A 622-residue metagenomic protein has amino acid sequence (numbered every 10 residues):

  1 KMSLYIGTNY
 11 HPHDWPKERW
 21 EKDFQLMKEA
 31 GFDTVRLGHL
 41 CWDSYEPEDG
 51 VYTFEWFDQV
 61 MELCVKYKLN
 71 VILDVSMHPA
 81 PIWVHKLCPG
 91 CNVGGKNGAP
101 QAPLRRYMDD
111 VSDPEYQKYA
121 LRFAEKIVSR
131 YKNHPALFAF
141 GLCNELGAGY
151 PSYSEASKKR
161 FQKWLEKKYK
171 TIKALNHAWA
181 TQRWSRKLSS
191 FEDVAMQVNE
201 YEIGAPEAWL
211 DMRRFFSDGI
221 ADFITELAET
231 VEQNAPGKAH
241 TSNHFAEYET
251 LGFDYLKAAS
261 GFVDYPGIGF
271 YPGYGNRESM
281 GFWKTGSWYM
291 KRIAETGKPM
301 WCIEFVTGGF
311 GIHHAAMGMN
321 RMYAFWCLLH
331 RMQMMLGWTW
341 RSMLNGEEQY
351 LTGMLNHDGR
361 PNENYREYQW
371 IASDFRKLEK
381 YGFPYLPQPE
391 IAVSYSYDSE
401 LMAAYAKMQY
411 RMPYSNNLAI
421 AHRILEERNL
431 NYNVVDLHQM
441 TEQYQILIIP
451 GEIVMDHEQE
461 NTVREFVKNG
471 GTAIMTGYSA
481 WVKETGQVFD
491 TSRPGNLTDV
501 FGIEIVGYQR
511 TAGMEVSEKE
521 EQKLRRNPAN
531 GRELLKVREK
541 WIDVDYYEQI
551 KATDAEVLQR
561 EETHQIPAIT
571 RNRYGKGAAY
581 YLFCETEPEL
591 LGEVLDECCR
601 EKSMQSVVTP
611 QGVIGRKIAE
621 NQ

Functional and structural regions predicted by a protein language model:
L4-T8, V35-L37, V71-V75, F138-L142 (+4 more regions): Hydrophobic faces of well-ordered beta-strands that scaffold small-molecule active sites in alpha/beta enzyme cores
Y5-K17, L40-E55, A102-L121, C143-P151 (+6 more regions): The substrate-binding groove and active-site-proximal loops of carbohydrate-active enzymes, especially glycoside
T8, M27, V35, C64 (+9 more regions): Conserved, mostly hydrophobic/aromatic
D14-E29, A120-K126, E247-A259, G286 (+2 more regions): Short, acidic/polar
E21-A30, T34-Q101, E125-V128, A221-A235 (+2 more regions): Aromatic-lined substrate-binding rim segments of carbohydrate-active enzymes
F24-G31, M61-K66, S129-P135, L256-G261 (+1 more regions): Acidic (Asp/Glu)-rich catalytic clusters
Q101-Y265, G269-G286: Polysaccharide-binding and catalytic clefts of secreted carbohydrate-active enzymes
F191, K238, P266, Y271-Q622: Carbohydrate-binding surfaces of carbohydrate-active enzymes
